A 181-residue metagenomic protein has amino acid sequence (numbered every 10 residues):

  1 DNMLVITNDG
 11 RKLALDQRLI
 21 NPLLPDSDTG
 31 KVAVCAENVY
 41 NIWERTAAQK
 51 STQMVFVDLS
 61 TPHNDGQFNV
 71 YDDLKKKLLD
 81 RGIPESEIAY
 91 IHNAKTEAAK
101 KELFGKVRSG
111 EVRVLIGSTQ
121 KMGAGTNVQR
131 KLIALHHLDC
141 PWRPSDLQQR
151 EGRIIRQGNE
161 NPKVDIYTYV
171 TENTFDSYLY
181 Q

Functional and structural regions predicted by a protein language model:
D1-K76: Conserved helicase/translocase motor-coupling segment
K12-I20, D58-P62, K95-T96, K121-G123 (+3 more regions): Short, solvent-exposed loop/turn segments at secondary-structure junctions
F56-D58, I91, G117-S118, H137-D139 (+1 more regions): Conserved beta-strand segments of the P-loop GTPase G domain that flank and frequently precede/overlap
N64-L74, T126-R130, Q148, Y178-L179: A short acidic (Asp/Glu
I83-E87, V112, R130-L135, N159-Y167: Short glycine-/polar-rich loops that comprise or flank the Walker A/P-loop and associated switch/sensor motifs
P84-T119: Conserved helicase ATPase core of P-loop NTP-dependent helicases/translocases
K101, L115-H137, R143-E160: SF2 helicase motor core recognition
S145-Q148, I154-Q181: A conserved SF2-helicase RecA2
